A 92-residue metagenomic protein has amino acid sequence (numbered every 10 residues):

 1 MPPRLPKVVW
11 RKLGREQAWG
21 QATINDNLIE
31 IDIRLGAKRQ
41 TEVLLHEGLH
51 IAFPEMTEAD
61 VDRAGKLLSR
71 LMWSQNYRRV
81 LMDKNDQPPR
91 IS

Functional and structural regions predicted by a protein language model:
M1-R39, F53-S92: Metalloprotease/metallohydrolase-associated module, dominated by Zn2+-dependent proteases
E42-I51: Active-site recognition of the HExxH zinc-binding catalytic motif
